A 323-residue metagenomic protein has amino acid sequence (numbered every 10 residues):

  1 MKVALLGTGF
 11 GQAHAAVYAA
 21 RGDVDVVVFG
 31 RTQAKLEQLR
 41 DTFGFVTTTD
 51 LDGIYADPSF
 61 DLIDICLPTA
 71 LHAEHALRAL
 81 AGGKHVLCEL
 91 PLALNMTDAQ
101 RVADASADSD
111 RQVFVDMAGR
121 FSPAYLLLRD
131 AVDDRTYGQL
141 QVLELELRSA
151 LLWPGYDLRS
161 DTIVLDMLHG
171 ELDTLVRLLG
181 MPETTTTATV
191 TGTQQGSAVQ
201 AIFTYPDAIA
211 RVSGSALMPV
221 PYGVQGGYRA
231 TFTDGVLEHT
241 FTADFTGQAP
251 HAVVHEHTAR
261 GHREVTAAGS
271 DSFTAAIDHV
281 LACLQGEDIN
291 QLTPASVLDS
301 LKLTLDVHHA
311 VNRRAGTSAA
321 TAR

Functional and structural regions predicted by a protein language model:
M1-F43: N-terminal Rossmann-like dinucleotide-binding module
L5, L62-I65, R111-Q112, D278-R323: C-terminal helix-rich "cap/oligomerization" subdomain common to oxidoreductases
H14, F43-A103: Beta-loop-alpha module in the N-terminal Rossmann-like domain of NAD(P)-dependent dehydrogenases, especially those
R31-A34, E264-D278: Active-site loop of classical SDR/Rossmann-like NAD(P)-dependent oxidoreductases, centered on the catalytic Tyr-X3-Lys
A93-L152: A contiguous active-site-proximal alpha/beta segment in oxidoreductase catalytic domains
D116-P123, L151-T184, G196-S197, S296-V297: Mid-domain beta-loop-alpha active-site segment that forms a flexible, acidic cofactor/metal-binding surface
L172-F245, A276-A282, A322-R323: Contiguous beta-strand/loop segments that form the cofactor/metal-binding neighborhood of enzyme cores
Y228-A230, F245-R260: Short polybasic amphipathic segments
